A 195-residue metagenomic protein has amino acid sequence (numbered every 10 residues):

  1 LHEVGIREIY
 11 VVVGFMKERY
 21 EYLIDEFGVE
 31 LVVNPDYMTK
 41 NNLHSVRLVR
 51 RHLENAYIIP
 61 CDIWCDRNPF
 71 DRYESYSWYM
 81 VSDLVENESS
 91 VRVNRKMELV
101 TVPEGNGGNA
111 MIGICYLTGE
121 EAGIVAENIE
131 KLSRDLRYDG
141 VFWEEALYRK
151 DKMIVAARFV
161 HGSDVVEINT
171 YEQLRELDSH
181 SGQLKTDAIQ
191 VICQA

Functional and structural regions predicted by a protein language model:
L1-I58, D135: Conserved N-terminal catalytic core of the sugar/cofactor nucleotidyltransferase
K17-Y20, N42, V46, D66-R67 (+3 more regions): Short, well-ordered alpha-helical microsegments
E26-V29, S75-Y76, R95-M97, L174-E176: Short, hinge-like loop/turn segments at secondary-structure boundaries
Y37-N41, E86-E88, S163-V166: A short acidic, often aromatic-flanked loop/helix-cap motif at beta-alpha or helix-coil junctions that lines enzyme
C61-W64: The conserved acidic donor/metal-binding loop of glycosyltransferases
D66-Y138: Conserved core of the sugar-phosphate nucleotidyltransferase
A110-Q194: Conserved alpha/beta core of the MobA/IspD/sugar-nucleotide pyrophosphorylase nucleotidyltransferase superfamily
